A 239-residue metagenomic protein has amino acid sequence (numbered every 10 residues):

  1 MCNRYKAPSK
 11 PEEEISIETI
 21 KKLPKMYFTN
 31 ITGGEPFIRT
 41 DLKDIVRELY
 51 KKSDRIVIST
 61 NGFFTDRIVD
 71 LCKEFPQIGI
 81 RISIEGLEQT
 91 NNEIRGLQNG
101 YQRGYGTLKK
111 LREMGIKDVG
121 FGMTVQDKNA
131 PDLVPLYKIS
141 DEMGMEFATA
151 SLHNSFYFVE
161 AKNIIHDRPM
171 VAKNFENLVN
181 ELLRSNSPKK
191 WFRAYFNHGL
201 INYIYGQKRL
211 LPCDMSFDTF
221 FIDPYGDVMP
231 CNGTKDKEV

Functional and structural regions predicted by a protein language model:
M1-G79, F156, V171-N174, L178: Conserved alpha-helical substructure of the radical SAM core
K10-E13, E48, K52, I78-E85 (+2 more regions): Radical SAM enzyme [4Fe-4S]-AdoMet core and its adjacent flexible, acidic and glycine-rich loops/tails across
